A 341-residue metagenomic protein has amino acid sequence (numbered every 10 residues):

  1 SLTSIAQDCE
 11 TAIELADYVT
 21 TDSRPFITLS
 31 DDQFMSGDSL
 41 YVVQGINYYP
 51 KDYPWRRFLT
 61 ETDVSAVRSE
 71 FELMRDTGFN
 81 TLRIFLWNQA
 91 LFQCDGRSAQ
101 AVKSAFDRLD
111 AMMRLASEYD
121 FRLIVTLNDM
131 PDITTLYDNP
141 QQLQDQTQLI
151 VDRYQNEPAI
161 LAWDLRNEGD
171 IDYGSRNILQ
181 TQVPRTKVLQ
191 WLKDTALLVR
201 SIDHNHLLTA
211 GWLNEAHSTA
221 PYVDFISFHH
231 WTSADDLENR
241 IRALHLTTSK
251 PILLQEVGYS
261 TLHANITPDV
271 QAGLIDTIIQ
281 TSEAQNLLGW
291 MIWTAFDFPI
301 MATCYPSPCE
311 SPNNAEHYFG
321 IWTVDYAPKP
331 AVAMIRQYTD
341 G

Functional and structural regions predicted by a protein language model:
D8-T81, D95-A99, D107, R114-L115 (+5 more regions): N-terminal carbohydrate-binding accessory modules
S39, F71-D76, M113-D120, I150-P158 (+3 more regions): Acidic (Asp/Glu)-rich catalytic clusters
V42-Q44, G78-N80, S117-L123, N156-L161 (+4 more regions): Short, well-ordered coil/turn segments that N-cap beta-strands
G45-P50, I84-L86, V125-D129, D164-N167 (+4 more regions): A cross-domain feature marking catalytic cores of carbohydrate-active enzymes and several ubiquitous metabolic/repair
D52-E61, N88-D107, M130-P140, I171-Q180 (+2 more regions): Surface-exposed, active-site-proximal loop segments in enzymatic domains
R83-Q89, I124-T135, Q146-Q182, T209: Active-site groove signature of glycoside hydrolases
A105-P131: Substrate-binding cleft of carbohydrate-active enzyme catalytic domains
D145, G169-L288, T294-D297, P308 (+2 more regions): Extracellular glycoside hydrolase catalytic/binding regions
